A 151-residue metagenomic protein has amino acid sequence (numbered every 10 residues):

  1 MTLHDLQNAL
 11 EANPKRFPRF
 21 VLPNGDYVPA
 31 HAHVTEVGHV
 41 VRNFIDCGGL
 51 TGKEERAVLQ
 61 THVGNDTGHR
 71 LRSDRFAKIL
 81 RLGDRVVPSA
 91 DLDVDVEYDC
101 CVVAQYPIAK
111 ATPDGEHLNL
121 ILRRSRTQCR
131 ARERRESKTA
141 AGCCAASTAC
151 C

Functional and structural regions predicted by a protein language model:
H4-D5, D66-S89: Charged, amphipathic alpha-helical segments and their flanking helix caps
Q7-E36: Small/polar-rich, solvent-exposed N-terminal microdomains that initiate assembly or binding
P29-H31, G52-R56, S89: Short connector loops at helix/strand junctions that flank enzyme active sites, especially segments positioning acidic
P29-L50: Short, solvent-exposed beta-alpha or beta-beta edge segments that form flexible loop/patches at the rim of ligand
F44-I45, V58, D74-F76: Structured interface patches
K53-D66: Short glycine-rich, basic-tinged beta-strand/loop micro-motifs
K78-E133: Helix-rich interaction surfaces within compact, conserved domain-sized segments that mediate assembly or partner
S125-C151: Cysteine-cluster motifs in flexible loop/terminal segments that predominantly coordinate metals
